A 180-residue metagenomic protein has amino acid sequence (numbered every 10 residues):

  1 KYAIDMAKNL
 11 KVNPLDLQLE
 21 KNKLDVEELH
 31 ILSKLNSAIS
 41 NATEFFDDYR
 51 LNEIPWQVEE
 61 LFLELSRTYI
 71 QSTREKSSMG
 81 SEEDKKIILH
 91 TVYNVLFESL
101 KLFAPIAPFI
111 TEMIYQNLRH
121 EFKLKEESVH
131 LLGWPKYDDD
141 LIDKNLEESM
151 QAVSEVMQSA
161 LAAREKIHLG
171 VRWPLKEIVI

Functional and structural regions predicted by a protein language model:
Y2-D5: Feature marking long nucleic-acid-engaging regions of large polymerase/nuclease enzymes
N9-S40, Q71-S159, I167, W173-V179: Acidic, turn-prone loop/beta-hairpin segments
F46-E53: Short helix-adjacent coil turns
P55, E59: Aromatic-lined ligand-binding clefts that engage carbohydrates, nucleic acids, or primary amines
T68: Active-site beta-strand/loop architecture of penicillin-binding DD-peptidases
A163: Phosphate/ATP-binding catalytic cores across multiple sugar-kinase/actin-like superfamilies, primarily ASKHA
